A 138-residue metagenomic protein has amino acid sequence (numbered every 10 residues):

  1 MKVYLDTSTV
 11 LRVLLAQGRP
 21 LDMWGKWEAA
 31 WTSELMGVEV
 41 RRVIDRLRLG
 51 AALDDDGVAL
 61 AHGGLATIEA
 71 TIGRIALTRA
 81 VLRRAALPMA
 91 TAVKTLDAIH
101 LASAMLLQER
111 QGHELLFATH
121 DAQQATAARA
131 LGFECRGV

Functional and structural regions predicted by a protein language model:
M1-V38, L47-A59, F133: Short, well-structured N-terminal submotif of metal-dependent ribonuclease cores
K2, S33, L106-V138: Acidic, PIN/NYN-like endoribonuclease modules and their adjacent C-terminal/linker elements
L5, T32, A76, T95-A98 (+1 more regions): Short beta-strand scaffold positions
V10, M36, V81, H100 (+1 more regions): Alpha-helix capping/helix-boundary segments
K26, I68, R74, A80-L82 (+3 more regions): Alpha-helical scaffold domains
R46, G50-L77: Helix-adjacent hinge/juxtasegments
A66-T91, A98-S103: Acidic catalytic patch
